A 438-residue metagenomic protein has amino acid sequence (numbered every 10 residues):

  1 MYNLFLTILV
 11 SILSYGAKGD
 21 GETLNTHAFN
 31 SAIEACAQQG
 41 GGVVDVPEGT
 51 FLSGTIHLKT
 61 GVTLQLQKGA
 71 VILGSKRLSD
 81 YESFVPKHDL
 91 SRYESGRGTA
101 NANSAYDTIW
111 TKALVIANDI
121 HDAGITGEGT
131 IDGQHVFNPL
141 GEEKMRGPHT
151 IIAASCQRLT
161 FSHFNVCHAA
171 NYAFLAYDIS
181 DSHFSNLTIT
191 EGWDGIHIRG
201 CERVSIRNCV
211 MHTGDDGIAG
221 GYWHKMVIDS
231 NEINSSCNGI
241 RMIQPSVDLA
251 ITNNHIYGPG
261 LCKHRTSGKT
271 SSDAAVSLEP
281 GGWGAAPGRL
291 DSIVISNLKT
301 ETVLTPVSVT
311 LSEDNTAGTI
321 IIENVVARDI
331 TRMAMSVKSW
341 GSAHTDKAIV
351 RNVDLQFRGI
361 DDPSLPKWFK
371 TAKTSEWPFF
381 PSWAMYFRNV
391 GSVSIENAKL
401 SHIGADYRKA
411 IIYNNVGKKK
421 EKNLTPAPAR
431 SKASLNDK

Functional and structural regions predicted by a protein language model:
M1-F5: Bacterial N-terminal signal peptides that target proteins for export
L6-K438: Extracellular/periplasmic carbohydrate-active domains that bind, remodel, or depolymerize complex polysaccharides
